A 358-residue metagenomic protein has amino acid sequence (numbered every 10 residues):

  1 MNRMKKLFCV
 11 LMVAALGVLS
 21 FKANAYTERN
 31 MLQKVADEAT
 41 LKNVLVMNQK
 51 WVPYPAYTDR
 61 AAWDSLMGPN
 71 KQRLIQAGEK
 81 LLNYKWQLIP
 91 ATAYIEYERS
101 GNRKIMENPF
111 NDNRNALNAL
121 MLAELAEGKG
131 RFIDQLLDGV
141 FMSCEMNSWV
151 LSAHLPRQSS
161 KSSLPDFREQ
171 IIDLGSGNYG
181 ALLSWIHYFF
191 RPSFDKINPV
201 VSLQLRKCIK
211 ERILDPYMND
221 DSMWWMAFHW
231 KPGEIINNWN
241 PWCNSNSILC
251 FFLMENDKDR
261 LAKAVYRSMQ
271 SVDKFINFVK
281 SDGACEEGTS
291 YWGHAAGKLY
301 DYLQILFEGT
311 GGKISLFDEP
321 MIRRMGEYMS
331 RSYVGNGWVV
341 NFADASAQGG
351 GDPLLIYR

Functional and structural regions predicted by a protein language model:
M1-E28: Bacterial Sec-dependent N-terminal signal peptides
Y26-E98: Low-complexity, Ser/Thr/Pro/Gly-enriched N-terminal "stalk/linker" regions
G78-I89, L136-H154, V201-A227, K263-G283 (+1 more regions): Long, well-ordered core segments of solenoidal/helical folds
A91-P109, P156-E169, A227-I235: Internal amphipathic alpha-helical repeat/solenoid segments
N111-A126, D138-M142, G177-W185: Non-membrane alpha-helical segments in proteins
S162-S290: Active-site lining segments of carbohydrate-active enzymes
A296-R358: Carbohydrate-active enzyme catalytic cores, enriched for enzymes that act on polyanionic acidic polysaccharides
